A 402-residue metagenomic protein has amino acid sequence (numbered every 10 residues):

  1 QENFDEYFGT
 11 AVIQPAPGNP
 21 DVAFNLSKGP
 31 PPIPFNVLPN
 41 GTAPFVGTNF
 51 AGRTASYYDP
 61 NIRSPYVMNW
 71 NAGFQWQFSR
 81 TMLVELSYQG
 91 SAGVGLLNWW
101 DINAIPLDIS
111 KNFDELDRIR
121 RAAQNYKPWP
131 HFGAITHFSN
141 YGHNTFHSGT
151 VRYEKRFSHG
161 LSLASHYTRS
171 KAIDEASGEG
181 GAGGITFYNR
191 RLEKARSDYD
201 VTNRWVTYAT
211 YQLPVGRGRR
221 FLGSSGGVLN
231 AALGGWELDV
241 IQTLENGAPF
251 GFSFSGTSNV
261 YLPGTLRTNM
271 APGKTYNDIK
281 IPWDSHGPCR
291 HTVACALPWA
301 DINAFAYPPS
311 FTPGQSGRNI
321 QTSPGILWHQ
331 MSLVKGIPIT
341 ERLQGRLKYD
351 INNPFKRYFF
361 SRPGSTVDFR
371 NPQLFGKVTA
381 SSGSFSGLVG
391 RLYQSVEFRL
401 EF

Functional and structural regions predicted by a protein language model:
E2-P20: A catalytic-pocket lid/entrance helix-loop region that shapes and gates access to the active site across common
N19, P30-W70, Q75-F402: Short, solvent-exposed micro-motifs at the edges of structured domains
S27: Internal, glycine-rich beta/alpha segment that forms the wall or movable "lid" of small-molecule/cofactor binding
